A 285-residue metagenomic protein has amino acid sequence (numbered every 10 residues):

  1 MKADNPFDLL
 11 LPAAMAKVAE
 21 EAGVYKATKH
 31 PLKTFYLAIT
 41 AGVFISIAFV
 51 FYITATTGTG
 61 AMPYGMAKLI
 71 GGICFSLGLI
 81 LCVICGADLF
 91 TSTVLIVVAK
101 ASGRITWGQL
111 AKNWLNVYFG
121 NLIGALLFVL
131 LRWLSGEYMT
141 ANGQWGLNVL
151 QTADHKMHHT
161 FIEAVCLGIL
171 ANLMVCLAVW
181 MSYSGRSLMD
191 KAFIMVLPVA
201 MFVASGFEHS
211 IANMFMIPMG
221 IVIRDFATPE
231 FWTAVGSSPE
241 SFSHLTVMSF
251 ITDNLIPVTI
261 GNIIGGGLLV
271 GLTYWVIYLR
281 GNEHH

Functional and structural regions predicted by a protein language model:
M1-H285: Alpha-helical transmembrane segments and their helix-helix packing motifs
